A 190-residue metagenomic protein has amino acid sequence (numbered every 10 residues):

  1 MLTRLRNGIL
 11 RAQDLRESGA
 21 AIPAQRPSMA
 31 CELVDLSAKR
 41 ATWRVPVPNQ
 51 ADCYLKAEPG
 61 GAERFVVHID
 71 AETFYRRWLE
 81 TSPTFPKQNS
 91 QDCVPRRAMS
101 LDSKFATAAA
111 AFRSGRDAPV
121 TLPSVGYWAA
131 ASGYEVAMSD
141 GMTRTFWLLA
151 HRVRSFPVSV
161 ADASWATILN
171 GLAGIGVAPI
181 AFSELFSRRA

Functional and structural regions predicted by a protein language model:
L2-A30, V34-D35, K39, P46-A62 (+2 more regions): Short alpha-helix boundary/capping and kink motifs at helix termini
L2-G8, L15-G19, L33, G133-A190: Basic- and aromatic-enriched surface patches that contact anionic nucleotides/nucleic acids
